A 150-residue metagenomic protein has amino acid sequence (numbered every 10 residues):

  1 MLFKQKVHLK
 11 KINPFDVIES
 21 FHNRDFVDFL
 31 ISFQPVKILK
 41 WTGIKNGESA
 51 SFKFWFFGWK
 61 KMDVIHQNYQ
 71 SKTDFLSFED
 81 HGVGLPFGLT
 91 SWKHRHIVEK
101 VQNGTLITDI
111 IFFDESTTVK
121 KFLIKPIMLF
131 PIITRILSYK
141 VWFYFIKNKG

Functional and structural regions predicted by a protein language model:
M1-K45: Hydrophobic ligand-binding cavity/cleft-lining segments
L2-K6, V36, S49, F75 (+2 more regions): Intrinsic-disorder/low-complexity, polar/charged segments enriched in Ser/Thr/Lys/Arg/Asp/Glu/Gln
P14-F21, F52, H66, F78-D80 (+2 more regions): Hydrophobic pocket/interface hotspot
I38-L39, V141-G150: Short, highly charged C-terminal tails/helix-capping segments
K40-M62: Short, well-structured hydrophobic secondary-structure segments
W55-Q102: Hydrophobic-ligand binding "helix-grip"
G82-F130: Beta-strand/loop substructures that line and gate deep hydrophobic ligand-binding cavities in soluble
F130-S138: A non-catalytic, amphipathic alpha-helix used as a structural packing/dimerization or gating element in enzyme scaffolds
